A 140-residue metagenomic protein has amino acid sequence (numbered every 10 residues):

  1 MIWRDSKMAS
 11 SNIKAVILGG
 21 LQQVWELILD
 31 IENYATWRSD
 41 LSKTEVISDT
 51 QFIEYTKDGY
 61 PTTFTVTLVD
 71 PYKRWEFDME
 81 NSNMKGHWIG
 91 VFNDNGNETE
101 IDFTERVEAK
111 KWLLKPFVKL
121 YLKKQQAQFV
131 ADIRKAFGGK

Functional and structural regions predicted by a protein language model:
M1-V16, F64-T65, N95-E98, A127 (+2 more regions): Hydrophobic-ligand-binding modules of eukaryotic lipid transfer/binding families
I2-E45: Hydrophobic ligand-binding cavity/cleft-lining segments
G20, N33, M84, T99 (+1 more regions): Short phosphate-engaging motifs
E26-T36, P71, K123, A131 (+1 more regions): Short, intrinsically disordered, mixed-charge
D49-F52: Short coil-to-beta transition motif at edge beta-strands of beta-rich domains
Y55-E100, R106-A109, K135-G139: Hydrophobic-ligand binding "helix-grip"
R106-K140: A conserved amphipathic terminal alpha-helix motif
